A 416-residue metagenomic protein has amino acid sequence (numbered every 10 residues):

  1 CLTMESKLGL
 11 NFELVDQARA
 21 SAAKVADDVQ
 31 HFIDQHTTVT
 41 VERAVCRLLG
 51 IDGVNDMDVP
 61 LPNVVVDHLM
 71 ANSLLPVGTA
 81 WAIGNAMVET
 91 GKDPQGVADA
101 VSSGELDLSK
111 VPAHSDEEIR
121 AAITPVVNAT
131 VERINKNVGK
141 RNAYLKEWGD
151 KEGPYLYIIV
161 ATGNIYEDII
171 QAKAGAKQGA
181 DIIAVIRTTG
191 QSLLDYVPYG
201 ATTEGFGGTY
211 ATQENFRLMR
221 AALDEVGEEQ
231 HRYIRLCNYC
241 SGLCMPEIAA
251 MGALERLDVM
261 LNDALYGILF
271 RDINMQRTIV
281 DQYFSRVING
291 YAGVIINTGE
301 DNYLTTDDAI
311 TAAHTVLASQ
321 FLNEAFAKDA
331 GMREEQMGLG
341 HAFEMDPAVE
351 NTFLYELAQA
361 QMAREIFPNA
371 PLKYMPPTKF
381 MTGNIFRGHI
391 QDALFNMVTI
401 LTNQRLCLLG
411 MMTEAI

Functional and structural regions predicted by a protein language model:
C1-Y166, A174-G179, R187-E214, G242-I248 (+3 more regions): Long, compositionally biased, glycine/small-hydrophobic-enriched stretches that function as flexible linkers, tethers
K146-E147, V197-I234, I279-I296, F353-A370: Alpha-helix-loop-beta-strand connector modules within alpha/beta enzyme cores
G153-I170, R232-C244, D307-I310, K379-I390: Active-site mouth loops of central-metabolism enzymes
P154-A161, I182-I186, R232-C240, V259-A264 (+4 more regions): Hydrophobic faces of well-ordered beta-strands that scaffold small-molecule active sites in alpha/beta enzyme cores
N164, A176-K177, I183, R220-I234 (+5 more regions): Mature, well-folded catalytic/scaffold domains that follow N-terminal targeting or propeptide regions
D181-S192, E255-D272, N323-E324, F395-I416: Glycine-rich phosphate-binding active-site loops on the catalytic face of alpha/beta enzymes
D195-T212, L265, D272-S285, T306-L317 (+1 more regions): Glycine-rich tight-turn/loop motif centered on a GG-T
E356-I416: Hydrophobic alpha-helical bundle architecture
